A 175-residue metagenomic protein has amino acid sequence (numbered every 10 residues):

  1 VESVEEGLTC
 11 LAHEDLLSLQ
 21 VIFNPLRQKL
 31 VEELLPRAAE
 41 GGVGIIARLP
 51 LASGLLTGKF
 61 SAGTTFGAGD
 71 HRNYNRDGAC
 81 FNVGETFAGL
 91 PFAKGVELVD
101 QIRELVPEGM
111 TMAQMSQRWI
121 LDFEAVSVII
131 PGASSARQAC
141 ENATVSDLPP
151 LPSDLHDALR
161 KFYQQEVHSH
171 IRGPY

Functional and structural regions predicted by a protein language model:
V1-Q164, Y175: Beta/alpha (TIM)-barrel catalytic core signal, keyed to glycine-rich beta->alpha loops juxtaposed to Asp/Glu that bind
S169: Substrate/cofactor-recognition hotspot
